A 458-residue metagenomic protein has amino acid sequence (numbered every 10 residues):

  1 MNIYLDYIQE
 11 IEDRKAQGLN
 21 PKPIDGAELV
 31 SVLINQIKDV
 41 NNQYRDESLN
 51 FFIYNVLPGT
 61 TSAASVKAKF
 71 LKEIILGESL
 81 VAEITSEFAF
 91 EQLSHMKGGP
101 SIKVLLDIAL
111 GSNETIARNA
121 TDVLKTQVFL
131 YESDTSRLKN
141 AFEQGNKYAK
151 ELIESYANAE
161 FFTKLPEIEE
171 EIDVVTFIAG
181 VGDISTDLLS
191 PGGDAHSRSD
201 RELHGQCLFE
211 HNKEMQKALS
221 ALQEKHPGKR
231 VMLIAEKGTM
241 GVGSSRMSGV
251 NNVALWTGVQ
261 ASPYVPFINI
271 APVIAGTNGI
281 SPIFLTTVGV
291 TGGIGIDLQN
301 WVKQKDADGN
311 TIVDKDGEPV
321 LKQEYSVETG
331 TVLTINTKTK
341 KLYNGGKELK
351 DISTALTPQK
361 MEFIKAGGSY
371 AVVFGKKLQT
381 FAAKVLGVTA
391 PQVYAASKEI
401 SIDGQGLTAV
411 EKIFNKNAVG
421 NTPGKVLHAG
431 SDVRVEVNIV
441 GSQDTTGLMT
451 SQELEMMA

Functional and structural regions predicted by a protein language model:
N2-D39, K360-I364, S369-F374: Amphipathic alpha-helical packing elements
Y4-Y7, V30, R45, A68 (+5 more regions): Short amphipathic alpha-helical segments that mediate assembly, nucleic-acid/protein binding, or membrane association
Q17-K22, D46-T61, L76, E83-G98 (+3 more regions): Structural detector for internal amphipathic alpha-helices that build alpha-solenoid repeat scaffolds
N20, N42, V419-P423: Intrinsically disordered or highly flexible coil/loop and linker segments, enriched in small and charged/polar residues
A27-N35, P58-G77, G98-L110, F129-A141: Amphipathic alpha-helical scaffolding segments comprising HEAT/armadillo-like alpha-solenoid repeats
I34-F51: Generic amphipathic, hydrophobic interface segment in small proteins and small subunits
K38-Q43, L76-I84, A109-I116, A141-K147: Short coil turns that connect the paired helices of HEAT/ARM alpha-solenoid repeats
H95, I108-A109, I116-A458: Fe-S-dependent hydro-lyases/dehydratases of central metabolism
